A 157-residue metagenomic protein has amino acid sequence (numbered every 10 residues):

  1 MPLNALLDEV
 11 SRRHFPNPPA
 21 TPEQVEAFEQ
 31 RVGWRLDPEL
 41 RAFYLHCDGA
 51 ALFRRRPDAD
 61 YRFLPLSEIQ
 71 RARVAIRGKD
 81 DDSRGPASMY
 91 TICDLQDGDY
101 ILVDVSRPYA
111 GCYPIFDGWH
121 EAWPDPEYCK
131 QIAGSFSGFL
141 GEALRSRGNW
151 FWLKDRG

Functional and structural regions predicted by a protein language model:
M1-Y100, F151-G157: A surface-exposed partner-binding patch
V25-Q30, W123-P126, S137: Short, charged low-complexity linear motifs
A27, F116, A143-R145: Intrinsically disordered, low-complexity regions enriched in Ser/Pro/Gly/Gln/His and often acidic
G33, G118, A122, N149-F151: Residues in intrinsically disordered, low-complexity segments of regulatory proteins
D37, P65, E127, Q131-F139: Secondary-structure junction/capping motif
L102-G134: Segments surrounding the PLD/"HKD" phosphodiesterase catalytic module and close analogs
G134-G157: Acidic, proline/glycine-rich low-complexity IDRs
